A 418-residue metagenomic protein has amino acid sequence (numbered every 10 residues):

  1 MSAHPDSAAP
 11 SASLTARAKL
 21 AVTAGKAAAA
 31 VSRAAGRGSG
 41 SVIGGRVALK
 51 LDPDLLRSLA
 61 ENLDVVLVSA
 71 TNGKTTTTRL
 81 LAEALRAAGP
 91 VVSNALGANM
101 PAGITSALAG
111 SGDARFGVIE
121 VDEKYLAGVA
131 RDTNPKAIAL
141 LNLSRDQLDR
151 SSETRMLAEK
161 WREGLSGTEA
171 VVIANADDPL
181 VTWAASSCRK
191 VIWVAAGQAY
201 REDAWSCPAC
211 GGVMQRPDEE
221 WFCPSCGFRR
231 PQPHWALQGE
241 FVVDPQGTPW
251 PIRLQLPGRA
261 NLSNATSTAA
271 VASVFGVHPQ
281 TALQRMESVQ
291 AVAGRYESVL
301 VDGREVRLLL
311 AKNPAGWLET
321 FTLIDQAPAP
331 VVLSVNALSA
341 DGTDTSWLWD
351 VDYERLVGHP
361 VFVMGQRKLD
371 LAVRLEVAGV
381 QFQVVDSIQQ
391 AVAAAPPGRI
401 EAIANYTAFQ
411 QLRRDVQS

Functional and structural regions predicted by a protein language model:
D6-W193, R201, W205-S206: Phosphate-binding loop of NTP-binding sites
R115-G117, T168-V172, R304-V306, R355-F362: Short active-site oxyanion
L126, P179-W183, S339-D344, R367-V373 (+1 more regions): Short, charged/polar "capping" segments at the starts of alpha-helices and the immediately preceding loops
T133-N142, E220-R230, L256-E287: A conserved, hydrophobic alpha-helical segment in the catalytic core of large ATP/adenylate-utilizing enzymes
A195-V243, I252-Q255: Cys/His-rich short segments
A199-Y200, V292, L310-V384, S418: Active-site beta-alpha connecting loops in nucleotide-dependent enzymes
V271-A311: Gly/charged, well-structured mid-domain segments that form the phosphate/adenylate-handling core of ATP-dependent
Q390-S418: A glycine-rich beta-strand to alpha-helix segment that forms a phosphate/ribose-binding loop at ligand/cofactor sites
